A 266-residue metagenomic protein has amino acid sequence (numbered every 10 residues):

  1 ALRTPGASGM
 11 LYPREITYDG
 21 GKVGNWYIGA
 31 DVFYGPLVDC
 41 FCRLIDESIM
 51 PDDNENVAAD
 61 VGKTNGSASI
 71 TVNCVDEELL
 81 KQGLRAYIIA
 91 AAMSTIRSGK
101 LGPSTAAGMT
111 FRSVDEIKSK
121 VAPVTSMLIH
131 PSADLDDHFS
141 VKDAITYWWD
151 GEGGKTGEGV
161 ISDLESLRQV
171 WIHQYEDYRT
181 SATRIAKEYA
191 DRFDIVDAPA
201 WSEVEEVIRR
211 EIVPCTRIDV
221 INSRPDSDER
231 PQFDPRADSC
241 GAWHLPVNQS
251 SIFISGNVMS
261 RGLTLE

Functional and structural regions predicted by a protein language model:
A1-A107, I161-H173: Conserved P-loop NTPase catalytic core
S8-L11, A133-D136, M259-S260: Conserved nucleotide-binding/hydrolysis micro-motifs of P-loop NTPases
P13-E15, D137-D143, L263-E266: A short acidic (Asp/Glu
E47-E77, V124-P131, F233-Q249, L265-E266: Glycine- and acidic
L80, L84, T125-S126, M259: Short runs of predominantly hydrophobic/aromatic residues within well-ordered alpha helices that form helix-helix
L84-T95, M109-K118, I252-G256: Structured alpha-helical segments in the cores of large, soluble enzyme domains
K100-I252: Conserved C-terminal RecA-like helicase domain
I252-E266: A short beta-strand element within the Helicase C-terminal
